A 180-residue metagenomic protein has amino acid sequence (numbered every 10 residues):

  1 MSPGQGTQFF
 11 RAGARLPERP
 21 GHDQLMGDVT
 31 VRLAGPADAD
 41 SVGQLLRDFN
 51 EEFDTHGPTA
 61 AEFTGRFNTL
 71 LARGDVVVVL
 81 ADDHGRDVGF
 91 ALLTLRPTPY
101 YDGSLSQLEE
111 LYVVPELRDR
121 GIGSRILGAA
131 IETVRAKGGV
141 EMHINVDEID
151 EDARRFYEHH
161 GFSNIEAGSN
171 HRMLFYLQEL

Functional and structural regions predicted by a protein language model:
Q5-G6, L45, E158: N-terminal leader/targeting signatures
G6-A37: Conserved N-terminal entry element of GNAT/NAT acetyltransferase domains
G27-V29, L33-G103, E109, V114 (+4 more regions): Acetyl-CoA-dependent GNAT
V114-E116, R120, E148-I149: Active-site acidic-Proline motif in GNAT/NAT acetyltransferases
G121, G138, G161: Short glycine-rich hinge loops at helix-strand junctions in the catalytic core of two-component histidine kinases
S124, E148-E166, H171-L174: Conserved active-site alpha-helix within GNAT-family acetyltransferase domains
V134-V146: Conserved GNAT acetyl-CoA-binding A-motif
